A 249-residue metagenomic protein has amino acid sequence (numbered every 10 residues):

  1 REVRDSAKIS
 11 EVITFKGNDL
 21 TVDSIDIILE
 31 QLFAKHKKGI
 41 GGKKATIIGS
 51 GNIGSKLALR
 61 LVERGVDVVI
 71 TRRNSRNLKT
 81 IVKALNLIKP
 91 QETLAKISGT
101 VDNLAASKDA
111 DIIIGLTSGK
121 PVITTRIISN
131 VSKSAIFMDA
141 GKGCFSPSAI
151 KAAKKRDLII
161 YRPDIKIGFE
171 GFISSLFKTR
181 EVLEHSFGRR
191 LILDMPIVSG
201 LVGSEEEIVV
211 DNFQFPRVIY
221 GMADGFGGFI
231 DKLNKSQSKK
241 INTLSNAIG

Functional and structural regions predicted by a protein language model:
R1-I40, I173-K178: Glycine/serine-rich phosphate-binding loop and adjoining beta1-alpha1 elements at the start of nucleotide-handling
F15-K16, I48, T71, A140: Structural motif
L20, S24, R73-R76, T80-K83 (+5 more regions): Conserved active-site and cofactor/substrate-binding residues in soluble primary-metabolism enzymes
Q31-I114: Glycine-rich phosphate/diphosphate-binding loop of Rossmann-like nucleotide-binding domains
R60-E63, N86-L87, S129-S132, A152-K155 (+1 more regions): Short, solvent-exposed amphipathic alpha-helical segments in soluble enzyme and RNA/protein-processing domains
A95-G168: Rossmann-like adenosine-cofactor binding region
K142-C144, S148-G249: Adenosine-phosphate binding glycine-rich loop
